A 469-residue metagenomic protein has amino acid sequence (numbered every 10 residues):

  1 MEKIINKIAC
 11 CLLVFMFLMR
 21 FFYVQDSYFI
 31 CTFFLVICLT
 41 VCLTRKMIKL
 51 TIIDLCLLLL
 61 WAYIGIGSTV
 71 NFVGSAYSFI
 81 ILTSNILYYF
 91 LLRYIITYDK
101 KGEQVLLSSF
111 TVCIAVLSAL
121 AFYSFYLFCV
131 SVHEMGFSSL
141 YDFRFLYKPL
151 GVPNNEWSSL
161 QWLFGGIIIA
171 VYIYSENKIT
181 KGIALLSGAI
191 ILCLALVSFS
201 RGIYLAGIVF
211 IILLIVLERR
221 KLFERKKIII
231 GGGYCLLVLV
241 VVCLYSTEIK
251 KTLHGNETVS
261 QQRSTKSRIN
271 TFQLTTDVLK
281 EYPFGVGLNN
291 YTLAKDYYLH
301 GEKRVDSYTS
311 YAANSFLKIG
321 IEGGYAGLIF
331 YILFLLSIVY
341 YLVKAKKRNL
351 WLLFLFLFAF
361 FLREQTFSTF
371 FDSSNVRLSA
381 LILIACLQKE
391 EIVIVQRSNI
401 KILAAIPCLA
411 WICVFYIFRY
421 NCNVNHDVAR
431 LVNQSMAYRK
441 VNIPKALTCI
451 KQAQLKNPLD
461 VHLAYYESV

Functional and structural regions predicted by a protein language model:
K7-F21, F34-L87, F358-F361: N-terminal hydrophobic segments of proteins, predominantly signal-anchor/transmembrane helices of inner/organellar
L13-V14, S84-L87, Q104-S139, G151-R220 (+5 more regions): Alpha-helical transmembrane segments of multi-pass inner-membrane proteins
F34-L39, G166-I167, I211, N349-L403: Transmembrane alpha-helices of multi-pass inner-membrane enzymes
C38-K46, I64-S124, I167: Transmembrane alpha-helical segments and their membrane-water interfaces
R45-M47, I52, V216-R219, R225-K227 (+2 more regions): Hydrophobic transmembrane alpha-helices and their immediate junctions
Y126, S198, E218-V259, Q273-K280 (+2 more regions): A membrane-periplasm/extracellular boundary helix in multi-pass inner-membrane enzymes that assemble envelope glycans
L192, F272, T276, Y282-P283 (+1 more regions): A conserved mid-to-late transmembrane alpha helix and its immediate loop/hinge that forms the functional core
V259-N270, G287-G323: Long extracytoplasmic/lumenal interhelical loops at the membrane interface of multi-pass membrane proteins
